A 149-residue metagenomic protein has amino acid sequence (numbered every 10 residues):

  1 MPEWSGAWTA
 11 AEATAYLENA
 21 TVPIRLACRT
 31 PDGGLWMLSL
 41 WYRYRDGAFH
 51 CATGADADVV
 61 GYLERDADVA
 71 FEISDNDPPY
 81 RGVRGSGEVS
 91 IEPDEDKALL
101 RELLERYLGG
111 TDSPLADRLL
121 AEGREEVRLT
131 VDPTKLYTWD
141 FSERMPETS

Functional and structural regions predicted by a protein language model:
M1-W8, G82-S149: Charged, gly/pro-rich active-site loop segments
P2-R25: Short, basic/aromatic recognition patches
Y16-L17, L63, L103, V131: A generic structural signal for nonpolar/aromatic side chains embedded in well-ordered alpha-helices
T21-A55, L63, V69-I73, G82-R84: Short beta-strand segments
G54-D58, Y107: Short, solvent-exposed aromatic-acidic interface loops
A57-V59, P78, M145-P146: Short, surface-exposed beta-strand-loop junctions and turns on beta-sheet-rich folds
E64-V69, E105-G109: Short, intrinsically disordered, mixed-charge
D75-N76, P133: Short secondary-structure boundary segments
